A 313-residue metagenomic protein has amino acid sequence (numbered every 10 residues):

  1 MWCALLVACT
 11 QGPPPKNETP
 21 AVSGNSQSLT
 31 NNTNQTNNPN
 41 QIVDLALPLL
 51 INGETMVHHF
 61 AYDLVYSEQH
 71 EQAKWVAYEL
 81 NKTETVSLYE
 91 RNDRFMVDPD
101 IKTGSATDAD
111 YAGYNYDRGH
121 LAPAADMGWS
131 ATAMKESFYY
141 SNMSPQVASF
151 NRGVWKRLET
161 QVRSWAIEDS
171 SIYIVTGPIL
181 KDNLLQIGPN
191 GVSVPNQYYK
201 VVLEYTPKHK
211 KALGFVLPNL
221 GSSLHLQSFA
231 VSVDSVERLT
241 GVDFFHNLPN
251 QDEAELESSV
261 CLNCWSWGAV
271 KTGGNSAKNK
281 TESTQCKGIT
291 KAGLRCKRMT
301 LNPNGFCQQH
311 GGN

Functional and structural regions predicted by a protein language model:
M1-V7: Sec-dependent bacterial lipoprotein signal peptides
V7-Q285, A292-L294, P303, Q308-N313: Domain-level detector for secreted/extracellular nuclease and nuclease-toxin modules, and for the ENPP-like C-terminal
R298-M299: Low-complexity, polar/charged sequence tracts that form flexible coils or short amphipathic helices and often embed
